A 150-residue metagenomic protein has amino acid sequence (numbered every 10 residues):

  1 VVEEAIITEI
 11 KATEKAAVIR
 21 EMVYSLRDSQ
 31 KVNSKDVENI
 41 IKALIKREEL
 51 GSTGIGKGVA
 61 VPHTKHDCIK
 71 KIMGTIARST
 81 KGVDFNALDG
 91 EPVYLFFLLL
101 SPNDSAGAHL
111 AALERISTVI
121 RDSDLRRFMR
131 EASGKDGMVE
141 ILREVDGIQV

Functional and structural regions predicted by a protein language model:
V1-V150: Cytosolic covalent-transfer regions centered on His/Cys nucleophiles that carry phosphoryl or persulfide groups
